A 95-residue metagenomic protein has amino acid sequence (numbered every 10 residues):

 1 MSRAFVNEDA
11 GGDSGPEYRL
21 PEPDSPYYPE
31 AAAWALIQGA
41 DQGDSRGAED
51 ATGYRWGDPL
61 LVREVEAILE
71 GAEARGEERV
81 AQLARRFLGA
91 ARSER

Functional and structural regions predicted by a protein language model:
M1-E64, R86-R95: Long, non-catalytic architectural segments outside compact domain cores
E70-R95: Amphipathic alpha-helical binding modules
